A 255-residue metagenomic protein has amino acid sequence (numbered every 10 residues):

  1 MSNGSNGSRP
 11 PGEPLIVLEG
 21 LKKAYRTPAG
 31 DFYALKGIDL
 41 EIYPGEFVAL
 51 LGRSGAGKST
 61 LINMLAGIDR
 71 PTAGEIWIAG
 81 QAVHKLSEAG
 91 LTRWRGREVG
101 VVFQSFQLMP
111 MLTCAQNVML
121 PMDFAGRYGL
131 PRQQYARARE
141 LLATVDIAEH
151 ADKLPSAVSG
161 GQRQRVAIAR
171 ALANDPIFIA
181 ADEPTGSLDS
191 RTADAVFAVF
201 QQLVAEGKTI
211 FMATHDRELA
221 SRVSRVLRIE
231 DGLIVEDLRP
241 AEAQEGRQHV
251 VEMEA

Functional and structural regions predicted by a protein language model:
M1-A24, E236, P240-A255: ABC-family P-loop ATPase nucleotide-binding domain
L15-R222, I229: ABC family nucleotide-binding domain
V226-R239: H-loop (His-switch) and adjacent beta-strand-loop-beta switch element of ABC-type ATPase nucleotide-binding domains
